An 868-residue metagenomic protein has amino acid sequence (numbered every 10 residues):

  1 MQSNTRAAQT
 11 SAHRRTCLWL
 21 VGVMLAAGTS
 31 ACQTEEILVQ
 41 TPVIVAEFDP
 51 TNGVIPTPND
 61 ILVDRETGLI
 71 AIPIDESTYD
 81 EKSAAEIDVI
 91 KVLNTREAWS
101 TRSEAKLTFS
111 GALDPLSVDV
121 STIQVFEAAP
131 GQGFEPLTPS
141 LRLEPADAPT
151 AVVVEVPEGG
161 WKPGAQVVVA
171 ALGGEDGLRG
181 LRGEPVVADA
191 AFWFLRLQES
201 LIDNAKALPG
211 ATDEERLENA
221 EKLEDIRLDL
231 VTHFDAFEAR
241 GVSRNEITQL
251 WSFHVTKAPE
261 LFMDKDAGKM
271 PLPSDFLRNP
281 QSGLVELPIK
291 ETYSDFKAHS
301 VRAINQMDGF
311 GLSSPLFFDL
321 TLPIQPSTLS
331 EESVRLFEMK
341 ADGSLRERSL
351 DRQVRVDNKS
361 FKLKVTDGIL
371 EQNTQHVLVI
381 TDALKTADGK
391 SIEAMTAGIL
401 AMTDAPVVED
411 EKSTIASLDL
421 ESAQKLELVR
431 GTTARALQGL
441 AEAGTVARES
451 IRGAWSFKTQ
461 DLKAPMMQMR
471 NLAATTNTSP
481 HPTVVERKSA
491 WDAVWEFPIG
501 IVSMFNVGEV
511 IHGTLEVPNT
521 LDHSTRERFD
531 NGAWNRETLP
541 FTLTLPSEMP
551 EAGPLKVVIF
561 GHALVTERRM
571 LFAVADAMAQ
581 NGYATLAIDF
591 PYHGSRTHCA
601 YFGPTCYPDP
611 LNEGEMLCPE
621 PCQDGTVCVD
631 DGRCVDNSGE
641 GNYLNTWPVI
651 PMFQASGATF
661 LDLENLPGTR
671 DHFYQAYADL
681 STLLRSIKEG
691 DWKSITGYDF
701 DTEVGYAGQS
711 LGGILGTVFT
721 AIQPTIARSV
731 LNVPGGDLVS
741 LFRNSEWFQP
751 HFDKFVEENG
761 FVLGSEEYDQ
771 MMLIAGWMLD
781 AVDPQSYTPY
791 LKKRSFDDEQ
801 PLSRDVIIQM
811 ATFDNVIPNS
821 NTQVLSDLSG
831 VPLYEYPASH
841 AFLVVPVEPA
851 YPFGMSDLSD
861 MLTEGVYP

Functional and structural regions predicted by a protein language model:
Q2-L20: Bacterial N-terminal signal peptides that target proteins for export
A27-A31: C-terminal motif of bacterial Sec signal peptides marking the signal peptidase cleavage site
Q33-P518, D522-S524: Acidic, low-complexity Ser/Thr/Gly/Pro-rich repeat segments typical of extracellular/periplasmic and surface-exposed
A146, F194-T232, A401-R435, A493-F497 (+4 more regions): Surface-exposed intrinsically disordered loops and tails
L521-T538, P550-L684: Cap/lid segment of the alpha/beta-hydrolase catalytic domain
T542, E664, G668-Q675, P724-P868: C-terminal subdomain of alpha/beta-hydrolase-fold enzymes, centered on the catalytic histidine and its supporting
T696-S710: Alpha/beta-hydrolase fold nucleophile elbow
A707-G708, G713-P724: Short glycine-enriched nucleophile-adjacent loop and the immediately C-terminal alpha-helix near the catalytic center
